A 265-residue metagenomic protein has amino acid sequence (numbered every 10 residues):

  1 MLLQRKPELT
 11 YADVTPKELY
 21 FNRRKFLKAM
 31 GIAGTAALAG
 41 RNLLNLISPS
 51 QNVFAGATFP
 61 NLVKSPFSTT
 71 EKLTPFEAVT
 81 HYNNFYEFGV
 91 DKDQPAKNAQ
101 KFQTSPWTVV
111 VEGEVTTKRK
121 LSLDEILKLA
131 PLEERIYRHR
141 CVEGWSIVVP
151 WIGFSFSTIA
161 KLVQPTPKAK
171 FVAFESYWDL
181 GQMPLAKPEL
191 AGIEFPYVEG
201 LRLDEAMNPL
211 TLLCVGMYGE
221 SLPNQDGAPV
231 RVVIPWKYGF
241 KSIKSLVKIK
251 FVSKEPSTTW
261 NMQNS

Functional and structural regions predicted by a protein language model:
M1-K25, L46-S50: N-terminal secretory signal peptides
A12-R41, V232: N-terminal secretory signal peptides and thylakoid transit peptides that target proteins across membranes
A36-A37, L43-N45, S245-I249: Surface-exposed flexible segments
A39, L43-F67: Intrinsically disordered, low-complexity linkers and terminal tails enriched in Pro/Gly and often acidic or mixed-charge
G56-S265: Structured, non-membrane catalytic/scaffold regions adjacent to prosthetic-group chemistry
